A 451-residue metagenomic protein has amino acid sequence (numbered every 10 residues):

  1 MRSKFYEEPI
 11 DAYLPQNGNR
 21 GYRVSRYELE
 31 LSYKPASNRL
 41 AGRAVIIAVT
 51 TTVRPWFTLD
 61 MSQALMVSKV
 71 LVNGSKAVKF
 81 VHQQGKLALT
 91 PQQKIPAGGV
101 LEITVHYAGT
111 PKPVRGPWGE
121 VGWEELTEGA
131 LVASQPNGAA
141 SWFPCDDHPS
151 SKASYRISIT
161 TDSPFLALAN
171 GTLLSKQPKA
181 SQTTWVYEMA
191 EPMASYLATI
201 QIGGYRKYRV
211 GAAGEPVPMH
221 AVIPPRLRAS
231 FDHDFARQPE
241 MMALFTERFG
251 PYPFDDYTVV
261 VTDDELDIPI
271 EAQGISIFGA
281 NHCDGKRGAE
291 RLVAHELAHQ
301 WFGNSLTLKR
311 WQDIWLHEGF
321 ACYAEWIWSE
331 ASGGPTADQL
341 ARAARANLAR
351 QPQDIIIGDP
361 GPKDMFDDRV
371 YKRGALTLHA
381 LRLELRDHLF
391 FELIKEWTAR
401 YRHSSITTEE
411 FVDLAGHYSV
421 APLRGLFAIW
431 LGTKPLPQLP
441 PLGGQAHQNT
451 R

Functional and structural regions predicted by a protein language model:
M1-A41, S68, E125-G129, Q445-R451: N-terminal, polar/Ser/Thr-rich
Q16-N19, A97, H106-R156, G203-Y205: Glycine/proline-rich low-complexity spacer/linker segments in large multi-domain proteins
L29-S32, I46, A77-V78, T90-I95 (+2 more regions): Beta-strand-rich interaction surfaces with strong enrichment in secreted/lumenal proteins
G42, C145-A294, Y323: Hydrophobic helix-coil surface modules that form long, contiguous segments used for peptide/substrate interaction
V45-L65, F143-D147, Y155-D162, E409: Surface-exposed beta-strand/loop patches in extracellular or lumenal glycoproteins
S62-E124, S181-T184: A surface-exposed beta-strand-loop module
I268, I314, E318-A380, E384 (+3 more regions): Acidic/His/Gly-enriched intrinsically disordered linker/tail segments that often contain short helix/coil "MoRF-like"
S276-Q339: Zinc-dependent metallopeptidase catalytic helix centered on the HExxH motif and its immediate flanking segment
